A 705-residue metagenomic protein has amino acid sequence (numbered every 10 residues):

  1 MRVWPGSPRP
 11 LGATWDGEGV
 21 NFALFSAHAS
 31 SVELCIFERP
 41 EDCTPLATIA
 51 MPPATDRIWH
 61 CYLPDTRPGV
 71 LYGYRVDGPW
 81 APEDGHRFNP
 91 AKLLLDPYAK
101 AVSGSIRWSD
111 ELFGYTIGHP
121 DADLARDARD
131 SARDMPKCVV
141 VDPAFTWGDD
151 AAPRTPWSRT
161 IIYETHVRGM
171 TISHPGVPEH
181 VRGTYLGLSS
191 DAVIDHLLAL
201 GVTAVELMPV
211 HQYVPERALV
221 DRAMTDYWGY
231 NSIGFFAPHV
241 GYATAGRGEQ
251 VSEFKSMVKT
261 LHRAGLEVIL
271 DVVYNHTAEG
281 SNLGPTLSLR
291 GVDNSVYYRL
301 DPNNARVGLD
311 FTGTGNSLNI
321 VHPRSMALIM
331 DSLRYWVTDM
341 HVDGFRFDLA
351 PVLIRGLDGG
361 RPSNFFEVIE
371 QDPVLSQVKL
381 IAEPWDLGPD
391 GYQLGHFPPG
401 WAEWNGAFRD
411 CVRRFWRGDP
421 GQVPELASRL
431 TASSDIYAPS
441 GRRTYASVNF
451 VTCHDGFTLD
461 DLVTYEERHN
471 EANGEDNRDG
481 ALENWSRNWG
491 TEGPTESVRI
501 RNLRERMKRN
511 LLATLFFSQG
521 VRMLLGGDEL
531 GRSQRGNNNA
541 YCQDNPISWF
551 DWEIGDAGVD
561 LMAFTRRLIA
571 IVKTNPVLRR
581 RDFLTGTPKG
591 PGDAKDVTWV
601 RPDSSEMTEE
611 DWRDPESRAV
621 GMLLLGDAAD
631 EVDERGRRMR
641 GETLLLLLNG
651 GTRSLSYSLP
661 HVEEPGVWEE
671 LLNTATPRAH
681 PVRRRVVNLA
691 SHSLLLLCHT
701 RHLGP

Functional and structural regions predicted by a protein language model:
M1-Y163, R168, L197, I500-M507 (+2 more regions): Carbohydrate-interacting/catalytic domains
L24, Y74, T165, L207 (+8 more regions): Conserved, mostly hydrophobic/aromatic
P45-T48, H174-D191, Y465-N470, R635-G636 (+1 more regions): Short, polar loop/linker segments at the starts of domains and inter-domain junctions
V76-T146, R217-D226, Y230-N231, A264 (+3 more regions): Core domains of carbohydrate- and sulfate-ester-processing enzymes
A81-G85, T171-S173, Y213-R217, H276-E279 (+5 more regions): Short catalytic/ligand-binding loop motif for oxyanion handling, primarily in non-cytosolic enzymes, centered on
S131, H166-H341, R346-V374, G391 (+2 more regions): Substrate-binding/active-site clefts of carbohydrate-active enzymes
I161-Y163, V205, V268-L270, F345 (+2 more regions): Hydrophobic faces of well-ordered beta-strands that scaffold small-molecule active sites in alpha/beta enzyme cores
H341, P362-G526, L530-G531, N539-Q543 (+6 more regions): Conserved alpha/beta catalytic core and glycan-binding cleft of carbohydrate-active enzymes
